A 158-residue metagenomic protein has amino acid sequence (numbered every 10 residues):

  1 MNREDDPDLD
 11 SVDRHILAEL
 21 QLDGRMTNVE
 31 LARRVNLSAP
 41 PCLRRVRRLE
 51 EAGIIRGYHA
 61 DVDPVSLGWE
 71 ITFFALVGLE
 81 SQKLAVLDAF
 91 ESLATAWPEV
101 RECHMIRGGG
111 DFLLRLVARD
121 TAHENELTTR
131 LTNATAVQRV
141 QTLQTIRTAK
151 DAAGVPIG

Functional and structural regions predicted by a protein language model:
M1-G158: A compositional/biophysical signature of low hydrophobicity enriched in polar/charged and small residues
